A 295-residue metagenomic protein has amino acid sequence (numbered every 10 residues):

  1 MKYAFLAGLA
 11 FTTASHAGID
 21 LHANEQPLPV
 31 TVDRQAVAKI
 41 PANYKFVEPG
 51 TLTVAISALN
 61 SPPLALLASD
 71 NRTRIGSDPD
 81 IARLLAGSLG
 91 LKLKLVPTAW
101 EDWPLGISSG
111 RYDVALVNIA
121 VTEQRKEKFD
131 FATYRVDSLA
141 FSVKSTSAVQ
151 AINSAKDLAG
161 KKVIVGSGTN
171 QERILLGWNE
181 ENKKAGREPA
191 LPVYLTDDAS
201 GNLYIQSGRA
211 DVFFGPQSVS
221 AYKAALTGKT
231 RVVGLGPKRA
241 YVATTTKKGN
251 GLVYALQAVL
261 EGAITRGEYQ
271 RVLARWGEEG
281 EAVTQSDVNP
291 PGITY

Functional and structural regions predicted by a protein language model:
D20-H22, P27-N118, R275: Extracytoplasmic small-molecule ligand-binding "clamshell" domains of the periplasmic binding protein/Venus flytrap
A23-A36, N170-A185, G228, V232 (+1 more regions): Ligand-binding clefts/hinges and TM-proximal coupling segments of bilobed small-molecule sensing domains
N43-K45, S77, R125-D137, R231-G234 (+1 more regions): A structural signal for short loop-to-beta-strand junctions that line the ligand-binding cleft of periplasmic/secreted
L67-S69, A82-L91, Q171-Y194, A224-A225: Ligand-binding cleft/hinge of the Venus flytrap
L84-S88, V96-P97, E101-V114, K128 (+3 more regions): Short helices/loops that flank or line small-molecule/ion binding pockets
E101-L105, I119-K126, I174-E181, L203-K238: A ligand-binding cleft/hinge motif common to bilobed small-molecule-binding domains
V136-V143, A221, A225-E261, E278-Y295: Periplasmic-binding protein-like
S145-V163: Flexible hinge/capping segments at coil-to-helix
